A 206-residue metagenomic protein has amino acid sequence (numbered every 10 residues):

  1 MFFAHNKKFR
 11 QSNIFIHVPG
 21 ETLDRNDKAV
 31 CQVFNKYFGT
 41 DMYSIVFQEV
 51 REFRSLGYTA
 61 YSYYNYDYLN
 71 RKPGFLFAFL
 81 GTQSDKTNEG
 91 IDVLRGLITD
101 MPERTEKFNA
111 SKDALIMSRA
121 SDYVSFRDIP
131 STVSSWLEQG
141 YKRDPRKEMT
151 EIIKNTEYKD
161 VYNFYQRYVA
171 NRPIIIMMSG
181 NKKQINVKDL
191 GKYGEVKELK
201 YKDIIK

Functional and structural regions predicted by a protein language model:
M1-F47, F79, K206: His/Glu-based metal-binding/catalytic segments typifying zinc-dependent metallopeptidases
M1-K7, S12-N13, K159-K206: Proteolytic maturation boundary segments
Q11-T22, Q48-D100, E106-Y158, Y162 (+1 more regions): M16 family metallopeptidases and their MPP-like homologs
D24-N26, K86-E89, K183-K188: Short, conserved charged micro-motifs
K28-V30, G39-Y43, S62, Q83-N88 (+2 more regions): Glycine-rich loops and low-complexity Gly/Arg-rich segments that provide flexible linkers or classic glycine-based
F47-Q48, V187: Short glycine-/small-residue-rich flexible loop motifs, especially phosphate/cofactor-binding loops
